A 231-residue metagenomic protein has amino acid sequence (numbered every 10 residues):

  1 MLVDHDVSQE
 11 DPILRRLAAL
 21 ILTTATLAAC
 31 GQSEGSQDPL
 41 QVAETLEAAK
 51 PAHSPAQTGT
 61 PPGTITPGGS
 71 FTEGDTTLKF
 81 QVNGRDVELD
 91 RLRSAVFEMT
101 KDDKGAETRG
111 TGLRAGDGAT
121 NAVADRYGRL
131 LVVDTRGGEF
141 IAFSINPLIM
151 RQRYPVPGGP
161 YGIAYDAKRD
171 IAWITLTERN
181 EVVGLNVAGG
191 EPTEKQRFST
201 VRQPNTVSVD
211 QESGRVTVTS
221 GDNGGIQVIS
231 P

Functional and structural regions predicted by a protein language model:
L2-A18, T23-P231: Predominantly soluble domains enriched in secretory-pathway, periplasmic, or organellar proteins
